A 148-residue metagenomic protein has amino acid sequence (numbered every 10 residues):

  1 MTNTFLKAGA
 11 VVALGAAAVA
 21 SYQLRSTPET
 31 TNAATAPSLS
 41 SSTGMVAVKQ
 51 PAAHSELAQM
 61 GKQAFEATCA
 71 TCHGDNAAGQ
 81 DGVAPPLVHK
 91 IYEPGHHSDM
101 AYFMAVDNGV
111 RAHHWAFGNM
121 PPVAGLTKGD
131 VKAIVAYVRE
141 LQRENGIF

Functional and structural regions predicted by a protein language model:
M1-V11: Membrane interfacial helix-start segments of signal peptides and signal-anchor transmembrane helices
G9-A20: Hydrophobic membrane-insertion alpha-helices, especially the h-region of bacterial N-terminal signal peptides
A20-T31: Hydrophobic single-pass membrane-insertion segments
T31-A64: Electrostatic cytochrome c docking/interface patches
L57, S98, Y102, D130-V131: Stable alpha-helical elements in mature extracytoplasmic
G61, F65-D75, M120, I134-V138: The canonical Cys-X-X-Cys-His
K62, G74-A105, P122-G125: Gly/Gly-Pro-rich "capping" loops immediately C-terminal to redox-active cysteine motifs in periplasmic/lumenal
D81-V88, N108-V135, L141, G146-F148: Axial heme c-ligation environment in periplasmic c-type cytochrome domains
